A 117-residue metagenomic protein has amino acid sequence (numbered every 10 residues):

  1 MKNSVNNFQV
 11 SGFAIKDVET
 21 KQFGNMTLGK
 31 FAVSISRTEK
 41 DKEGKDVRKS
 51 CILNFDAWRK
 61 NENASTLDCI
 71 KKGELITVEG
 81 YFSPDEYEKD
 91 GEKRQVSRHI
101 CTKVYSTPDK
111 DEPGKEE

Functional and structural regions predicted by a protein language model:
M1-E117: Single-stranded nucleic acid-binding surfaces, predominantly the OB-fold ssDNA-binding core
